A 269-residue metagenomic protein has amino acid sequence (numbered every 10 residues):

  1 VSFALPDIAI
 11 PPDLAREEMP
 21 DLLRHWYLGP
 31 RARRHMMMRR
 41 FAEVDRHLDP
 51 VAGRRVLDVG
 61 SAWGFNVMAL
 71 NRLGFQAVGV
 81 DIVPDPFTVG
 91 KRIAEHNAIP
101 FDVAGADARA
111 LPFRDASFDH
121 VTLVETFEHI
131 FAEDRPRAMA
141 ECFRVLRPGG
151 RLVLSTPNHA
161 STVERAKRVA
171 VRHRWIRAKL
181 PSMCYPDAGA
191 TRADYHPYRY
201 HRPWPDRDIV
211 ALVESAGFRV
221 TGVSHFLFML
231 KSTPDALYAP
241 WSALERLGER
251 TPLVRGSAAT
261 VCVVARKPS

Functional and structural regions predicted by a protein language model:
V1-L111, H120-V124, P136-M139, H225-F228 (+1 more regions): Conserved N-terminal segment of class I S-adenosyl-L-methionine
F3-L22, G29-M36, F131-V145, R151-R266: S-adenosyl-L-methionine-dependent methyltransferase catalytic module, highlighting the catalytic core
R54, S117, G149-G150: Surface-exposed loop/turn positions
L111-F113, I130: Helix-loop segment at the mouth of the active site in Rossmann-fold oxidoreductases, especially SDR/KR enzymes
F113-D115, L123, R165-A166: Short, conserved acidic/polar surface loops in the N-terminal third of protein domains
E125-H129: Short catalytic micro-motifs in class I SAM-dependent methyltransferases
